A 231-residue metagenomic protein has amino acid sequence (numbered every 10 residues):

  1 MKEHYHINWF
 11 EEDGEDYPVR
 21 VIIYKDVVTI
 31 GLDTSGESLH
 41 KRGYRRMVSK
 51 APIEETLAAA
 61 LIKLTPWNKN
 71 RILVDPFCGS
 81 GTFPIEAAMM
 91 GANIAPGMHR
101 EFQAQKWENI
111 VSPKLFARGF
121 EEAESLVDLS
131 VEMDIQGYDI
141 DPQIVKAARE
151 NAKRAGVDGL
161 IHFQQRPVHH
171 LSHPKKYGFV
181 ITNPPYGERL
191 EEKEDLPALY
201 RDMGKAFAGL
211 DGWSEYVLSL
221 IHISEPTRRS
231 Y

Functional and structural regions predicted by a protein language model:
M1-T56, I62: Non-catalytic, mostly N-terminal accessory regions of nucleic-acid modification and defense proteins
V21, N183, M203: Residue-level signal for inorganic ion chemistry
E37-S38, P185-R189: A short, flexible beta-alpha/helix-coil linker loop
I53-S172, E188-R189, D195: Conserved S-adenosyl-L-methionine
S172-F179: A short acidic, Gly/Pro-enriched loop at the edge of an enzyme's catalytic core that lines a small-molecule cofactor
E191-S214: Glycine-rich S-adenosyl-L-methionine
I221-Y231: Single conserved hydrophobic/aromatic residue that forms the stacking wall/gate of nucleotide- or nucleobase-binding
